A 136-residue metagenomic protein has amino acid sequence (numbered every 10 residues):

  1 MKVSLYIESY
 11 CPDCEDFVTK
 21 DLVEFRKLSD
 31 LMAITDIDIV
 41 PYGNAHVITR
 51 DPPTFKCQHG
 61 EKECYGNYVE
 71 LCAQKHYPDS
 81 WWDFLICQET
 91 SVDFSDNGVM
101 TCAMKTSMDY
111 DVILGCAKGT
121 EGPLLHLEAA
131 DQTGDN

Functional and structural regions predicted by a protein language model:
V3-Y110: Structural alpha/beta surface segment adjacent to cysteine/selenocysteine redox centers across thiol/disulfide enzymes
C116: Residue-level "edge-of-site" marker
G119-T120: Extracellular juxtamembrane "stalk/ectodomain stem" immediately N-terminal to a transmembrane helix in metazoan
P123, L127-N136: Thiol/disulfide oxidoreductase modules built on the thioredoxin-like
